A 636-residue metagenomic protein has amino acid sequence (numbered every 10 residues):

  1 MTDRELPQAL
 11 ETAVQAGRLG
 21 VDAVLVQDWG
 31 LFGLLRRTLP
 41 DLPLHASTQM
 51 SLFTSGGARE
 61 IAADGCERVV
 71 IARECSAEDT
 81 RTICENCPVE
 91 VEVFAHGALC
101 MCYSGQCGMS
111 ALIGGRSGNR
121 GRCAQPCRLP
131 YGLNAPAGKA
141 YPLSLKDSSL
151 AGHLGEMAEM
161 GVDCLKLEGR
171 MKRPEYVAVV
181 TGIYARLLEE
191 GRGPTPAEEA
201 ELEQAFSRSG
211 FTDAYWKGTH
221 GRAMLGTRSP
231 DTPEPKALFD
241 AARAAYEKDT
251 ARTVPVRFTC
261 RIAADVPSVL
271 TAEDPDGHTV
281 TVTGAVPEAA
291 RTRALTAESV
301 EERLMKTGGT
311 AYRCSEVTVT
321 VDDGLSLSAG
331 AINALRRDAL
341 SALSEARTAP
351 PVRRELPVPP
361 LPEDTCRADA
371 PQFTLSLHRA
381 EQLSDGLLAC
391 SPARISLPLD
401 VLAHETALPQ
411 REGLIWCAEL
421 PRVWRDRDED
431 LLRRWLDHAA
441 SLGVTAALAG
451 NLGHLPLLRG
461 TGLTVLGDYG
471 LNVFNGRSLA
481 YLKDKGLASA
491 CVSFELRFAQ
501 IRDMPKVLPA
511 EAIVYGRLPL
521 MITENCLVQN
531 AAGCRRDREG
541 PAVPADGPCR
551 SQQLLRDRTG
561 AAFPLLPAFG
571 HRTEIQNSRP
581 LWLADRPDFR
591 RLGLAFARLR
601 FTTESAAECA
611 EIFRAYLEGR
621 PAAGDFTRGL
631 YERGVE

Functional and structural regions predicted by a protein language model:
R4-G17, V26, T38, L42-H45 (+2 more regions): Surface-exposed amphipathic alpha-helical tracts and adjacent flexible/coil segments at the periphery of soluble enzymes
